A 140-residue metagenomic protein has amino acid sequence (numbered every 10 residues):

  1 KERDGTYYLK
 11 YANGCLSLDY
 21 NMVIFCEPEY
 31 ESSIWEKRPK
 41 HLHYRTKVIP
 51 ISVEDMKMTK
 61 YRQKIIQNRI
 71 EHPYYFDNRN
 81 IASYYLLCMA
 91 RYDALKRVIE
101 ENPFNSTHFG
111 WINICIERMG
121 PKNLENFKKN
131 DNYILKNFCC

Functional and structural regions predicted by a protein language model:
K1-Y7: N-proximal low-complexity "stem/linker" segments adjacent to membrane-targeting elements
Y8-N21, K37-K40: Short, acidic, metal-binding catalytic loop of nucleotide-sugar glycosyltransferases
G14, S33, A94-V98: Amphipathic alpha-helical segments that form well-ordered structural scaffolds and often line/cohere around active
V23-E27: Short internal beta-strands
P28-W35: Short, charged/polar "capping" segments at the starts of alpha-helices and the immediately preceding loops
E36-R38, N123-L124: Short coil/turn segments at secondary-structure boundaries
K40-P103: Active-site-proximal specificity loops/subdomain of glycosyltransferases
S83, L87-C140: GT-A fold catalytic core of metal-dependent nucleotide-sugar glycosyltransferases, centered on the diacidic
